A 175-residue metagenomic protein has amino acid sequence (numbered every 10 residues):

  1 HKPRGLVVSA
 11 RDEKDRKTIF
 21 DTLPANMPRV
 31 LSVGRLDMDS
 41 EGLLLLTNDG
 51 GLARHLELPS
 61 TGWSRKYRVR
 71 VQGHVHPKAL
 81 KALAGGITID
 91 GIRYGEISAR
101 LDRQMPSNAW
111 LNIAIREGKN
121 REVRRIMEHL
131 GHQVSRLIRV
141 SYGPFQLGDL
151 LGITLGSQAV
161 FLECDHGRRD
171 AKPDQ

Functional and structural regions predicted by a protein language model:
K2-A159, G167-R169, Q175: Basic, flexible Lys/Arg- and Gly-enriched helix-loop patches that mediate nucleic-acid binding at interfaces with rRNA
